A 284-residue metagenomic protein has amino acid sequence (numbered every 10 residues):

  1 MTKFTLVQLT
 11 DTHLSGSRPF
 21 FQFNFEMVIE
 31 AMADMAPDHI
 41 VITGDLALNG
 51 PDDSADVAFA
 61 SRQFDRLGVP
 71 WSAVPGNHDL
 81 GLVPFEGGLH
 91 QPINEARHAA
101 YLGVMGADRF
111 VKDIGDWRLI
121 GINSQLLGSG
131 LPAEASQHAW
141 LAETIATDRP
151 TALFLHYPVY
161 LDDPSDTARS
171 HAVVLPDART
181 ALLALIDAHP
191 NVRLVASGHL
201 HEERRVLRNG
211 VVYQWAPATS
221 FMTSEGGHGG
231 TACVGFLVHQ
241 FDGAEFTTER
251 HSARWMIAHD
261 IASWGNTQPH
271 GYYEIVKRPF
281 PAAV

Functional and structural regions predicted by a protein language model:
M1, L237-V284: A short C-terminal boundary segment appended to hydrolase-like catalytic domains
M1-F59, Q63, A146-T147: N-terminal active-site segment of His-dependent metallophosphoesterases
K3-L14, D116-L126, A152-H156, V211-P217 (+1 more regions): Active-site-proximal beta-strand elements of phosphoester/diester hydrolases
Q8-T10, I40-D45, W71-N77, I122-N123 (+3 more regions): Active-site neighborhood of phospho(di)ester-bond hydrolases with catalytic His/Asp-centered motifs
L14, L48, D79, V159 (+1 more regions): Short active-site segment of divalent metal-dependent hydrolases/proteases that encodes the spacing between
L14-S17, L46-G50, G121-A133, D166-H171: Surface-exposed cleft-lining segments at the edges of enzyme active sites
D52-T147, P176-N191, V206-F221, E225-G226 (+2 more regions): Extended active-site neighborhood of metal-dependent phosphoesterases/phosphodiesterases
I145-P164: Short acidic, glycine-rich surface-loop motifs adjacent to enzyme active sites
